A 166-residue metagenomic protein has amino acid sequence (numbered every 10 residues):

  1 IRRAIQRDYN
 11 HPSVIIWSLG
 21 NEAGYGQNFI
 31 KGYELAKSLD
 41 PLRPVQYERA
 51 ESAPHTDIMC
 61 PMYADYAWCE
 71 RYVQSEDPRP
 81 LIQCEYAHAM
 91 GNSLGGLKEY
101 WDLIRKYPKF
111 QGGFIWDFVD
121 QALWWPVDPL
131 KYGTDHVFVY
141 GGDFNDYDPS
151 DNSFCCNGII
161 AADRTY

Functional and structural regions predicted by a protein language model:
I1-P78, K106: Active-site neighborhood of glycoside hydrolase catalytic domains
I15-W17, Y72-Y166: Substrate-binding clefts and catalytic carboxylate motifs of secreted carbohydrate-active enzymes
